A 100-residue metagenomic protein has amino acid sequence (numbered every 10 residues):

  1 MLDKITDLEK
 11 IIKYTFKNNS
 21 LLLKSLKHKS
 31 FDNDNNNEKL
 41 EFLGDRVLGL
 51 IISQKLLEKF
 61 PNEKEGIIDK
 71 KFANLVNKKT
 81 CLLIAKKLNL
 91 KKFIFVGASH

Functional and structural regions predicted by a protein language model:
M1-H100: RNase III-family endoribonuclease catalytic core
